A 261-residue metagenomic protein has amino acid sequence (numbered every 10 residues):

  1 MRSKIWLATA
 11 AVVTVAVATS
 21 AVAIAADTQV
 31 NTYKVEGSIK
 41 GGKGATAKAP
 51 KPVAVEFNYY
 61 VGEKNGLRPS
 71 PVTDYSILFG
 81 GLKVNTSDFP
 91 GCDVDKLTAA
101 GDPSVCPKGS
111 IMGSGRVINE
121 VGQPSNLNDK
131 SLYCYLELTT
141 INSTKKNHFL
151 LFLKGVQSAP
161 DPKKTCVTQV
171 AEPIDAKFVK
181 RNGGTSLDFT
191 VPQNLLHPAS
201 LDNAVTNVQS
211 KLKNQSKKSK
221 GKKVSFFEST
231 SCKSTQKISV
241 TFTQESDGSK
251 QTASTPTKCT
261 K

Functional and structural regions predicted by a protein language model:
M1, A18-I24: Generic low-polarity alpha-helical segments
M1-A10: Bacterial N-terminal signal peptides that target proteins for export
T9-A18: Bacterial N-terminal signal peptides
I24-K261: Ser/Thr/Pro/Gly-rich, low-complexity intrinsically disordered stalk/linker tracts of secreted and surface-exposed
